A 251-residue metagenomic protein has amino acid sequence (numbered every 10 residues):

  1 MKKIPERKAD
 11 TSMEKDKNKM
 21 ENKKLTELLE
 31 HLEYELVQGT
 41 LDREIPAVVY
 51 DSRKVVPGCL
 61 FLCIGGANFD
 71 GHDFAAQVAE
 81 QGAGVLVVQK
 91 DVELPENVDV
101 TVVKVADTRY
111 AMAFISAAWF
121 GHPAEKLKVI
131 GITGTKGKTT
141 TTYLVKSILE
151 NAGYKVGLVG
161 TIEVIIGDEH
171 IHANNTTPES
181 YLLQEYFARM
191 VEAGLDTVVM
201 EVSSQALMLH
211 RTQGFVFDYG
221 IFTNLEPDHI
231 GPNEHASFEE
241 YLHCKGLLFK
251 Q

Functional and structural regions predicted by a protein language model:
K2-F114: N-terminal leader/targeting and accessory segments in enzymes
L32, M112-Q251: Phosphate-binding loop of NTP-binding sites
